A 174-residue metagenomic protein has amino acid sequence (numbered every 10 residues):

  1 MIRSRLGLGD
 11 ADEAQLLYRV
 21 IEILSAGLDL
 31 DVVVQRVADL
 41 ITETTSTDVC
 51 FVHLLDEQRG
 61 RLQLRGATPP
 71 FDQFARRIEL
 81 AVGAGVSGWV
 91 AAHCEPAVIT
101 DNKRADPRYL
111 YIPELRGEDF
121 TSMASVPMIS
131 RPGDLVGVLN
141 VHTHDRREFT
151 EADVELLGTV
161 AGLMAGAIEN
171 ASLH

Functional and structural regions predicted by a protein language model:
M1-V32, E43, V136, L173-H174: Signal-transmission linkers at sensory-effector interfaces
I21-A26, V37-S46, V52-L54, D72 (+3 more regions): Short regulatory alpha-helical segment in sensory/regulatory domains of signaling proteins that mediates
D39, C50-I78, V82, R104-A105: GAF sensory/regulatory domain recognition with acknowledged cross-activation on helical regulatory dimers
V49, S125, V138: Short hydrophobic/aromatic beta-strand element in the GNAT-like acyltransferase core that lines or flanks the acyl-donor
P70, V138-E148: Short beta-strand-to-loop transition segments that serve as allosteric relay/switch motifs in sensory/regulatory domains
Q73-A97, Y111: Acidic/proline- and glycine-rich, intrinsically disordered low-complexity segments that serve as regulatory linkers
T121-S130: A short, aliphatic-rich beta-strand micro-motif
G158-A165: Allosteric cytosolic regulatory segments
